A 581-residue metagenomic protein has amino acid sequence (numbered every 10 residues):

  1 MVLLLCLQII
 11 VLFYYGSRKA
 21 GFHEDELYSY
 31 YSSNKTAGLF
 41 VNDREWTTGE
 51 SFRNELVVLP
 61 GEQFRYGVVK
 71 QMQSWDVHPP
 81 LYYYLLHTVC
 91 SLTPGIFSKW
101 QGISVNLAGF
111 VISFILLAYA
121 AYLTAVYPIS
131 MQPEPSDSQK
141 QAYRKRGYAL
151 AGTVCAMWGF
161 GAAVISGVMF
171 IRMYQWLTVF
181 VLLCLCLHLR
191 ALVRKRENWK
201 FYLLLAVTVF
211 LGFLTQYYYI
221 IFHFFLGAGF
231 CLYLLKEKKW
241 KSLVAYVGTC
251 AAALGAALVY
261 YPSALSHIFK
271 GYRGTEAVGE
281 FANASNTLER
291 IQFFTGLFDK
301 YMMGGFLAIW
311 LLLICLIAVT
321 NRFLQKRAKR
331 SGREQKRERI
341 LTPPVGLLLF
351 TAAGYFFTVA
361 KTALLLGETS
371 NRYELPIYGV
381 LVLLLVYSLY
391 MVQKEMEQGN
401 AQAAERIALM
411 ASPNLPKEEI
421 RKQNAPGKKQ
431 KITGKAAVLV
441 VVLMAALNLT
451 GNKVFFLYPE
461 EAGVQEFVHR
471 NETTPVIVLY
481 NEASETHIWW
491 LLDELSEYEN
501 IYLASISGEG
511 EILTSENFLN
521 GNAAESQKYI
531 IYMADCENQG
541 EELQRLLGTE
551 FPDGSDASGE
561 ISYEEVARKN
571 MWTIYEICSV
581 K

Functional and structural regions predicted by a protein language model:
M1-E55, A252-A264: Transmembrane signal-anchor helices characteristic of membrane glycosylation enzymes that use polyprenol
V2-L5, A149, A251, L341 (+1 more regions): Signature aromatic-anchored transmembrane alpha helix within multi-pass, membrane-resident enzymes that catalyze glycan
Q101-Q141, L183: Transmembrane-helix motifs of polytopic, lipid-linked glycan transferases
L116, F160, Q175-K195, L204 (+1 more regions): Specific aromatic-rich, kink-prone transmembrane helix
R144, A149-G152, L187-F210, V244-A245: Short hydrophobic alpha-helices at membrane interfaces in multi-pass membrane enzymes
V154, K200-Y217, C250-G255: Membrane-interface alpha helices of multi-pass inner-membrane proteins
L177, I221, A363-A403: Hydrophobic/aromatic-rich transmembrane helices and adjacent perimembrane loops
S242-I291, Y301-I317, N321, G354-F356: Membrane-lumen/periplasm interface segments of specific transmembrane helices in polyprenyl phosphate-linked
